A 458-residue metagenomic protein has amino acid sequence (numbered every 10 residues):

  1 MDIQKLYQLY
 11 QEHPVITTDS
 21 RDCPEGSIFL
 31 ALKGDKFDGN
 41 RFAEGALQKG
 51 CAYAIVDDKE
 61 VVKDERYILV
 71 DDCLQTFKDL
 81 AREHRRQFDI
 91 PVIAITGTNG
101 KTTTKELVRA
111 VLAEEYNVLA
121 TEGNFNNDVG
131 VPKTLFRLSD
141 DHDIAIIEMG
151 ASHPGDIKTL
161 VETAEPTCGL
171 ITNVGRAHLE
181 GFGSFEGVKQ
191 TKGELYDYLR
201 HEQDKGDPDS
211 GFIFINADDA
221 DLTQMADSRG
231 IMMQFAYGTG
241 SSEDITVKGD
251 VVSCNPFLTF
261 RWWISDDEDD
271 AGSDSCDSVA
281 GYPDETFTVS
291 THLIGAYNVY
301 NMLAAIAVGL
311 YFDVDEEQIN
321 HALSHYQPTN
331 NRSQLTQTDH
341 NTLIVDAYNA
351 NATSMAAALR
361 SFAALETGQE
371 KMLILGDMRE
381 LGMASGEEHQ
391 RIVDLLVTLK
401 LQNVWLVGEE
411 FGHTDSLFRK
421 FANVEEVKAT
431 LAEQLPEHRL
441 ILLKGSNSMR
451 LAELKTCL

Functional and structural regions predicted by a protein language model:
M1-D79, E83, D270-V279, I294 (+4 more regions): N-terminal leader/targeting and accessory segments in enzymes
Q4, D57-D64, L170-T342, T367-Q369 (+3 more regions): Acidic, Mg2+-coordinating active-site environments of NTP-dependent enzymes
S20-A31, V118-L119, V129, K133-A145 (+1 more regions): Mobile, glycine- and charge-enriched loop segments and immediately flanking short secondary-structure elements within
S27, A46, L80, I95 (+13 more regions): Residue-level signal for inorganic ion chemistry
G34-F37, P328-N331, A347-L417: Active-site beta-alpha connecting loops in nucleotide-dependent enzymes
T76-A217, D221-R229, A271-D274, G309 (+3 more regions): Phosphate-binding loop of NTP-binding sites
T96, L435-L458: A glycine-rich beta-strand to alpha-helix segment that forms a phosphate/ribose-binding loop at ligand/cofactor sites
